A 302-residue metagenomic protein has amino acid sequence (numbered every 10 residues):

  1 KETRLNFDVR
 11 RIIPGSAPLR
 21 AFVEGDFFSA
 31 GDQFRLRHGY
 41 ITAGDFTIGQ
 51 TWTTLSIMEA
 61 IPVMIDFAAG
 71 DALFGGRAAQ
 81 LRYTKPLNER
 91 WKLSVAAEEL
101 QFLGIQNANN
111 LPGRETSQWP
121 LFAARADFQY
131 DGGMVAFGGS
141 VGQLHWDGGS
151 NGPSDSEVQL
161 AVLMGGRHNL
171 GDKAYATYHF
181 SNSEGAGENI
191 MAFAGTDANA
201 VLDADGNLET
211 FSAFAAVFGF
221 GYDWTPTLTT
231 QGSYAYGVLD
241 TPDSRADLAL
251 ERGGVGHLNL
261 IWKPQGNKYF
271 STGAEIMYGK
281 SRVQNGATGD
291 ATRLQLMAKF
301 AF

Functional and structural regions predicted by a protein language model:
K1-L103, Q118-W119, A123-M134, R167-N182: Outer membrane beta-barrel
K1-T3, Q33-R37, G75-A79, Q118-F122 (+4 more regions): Residues that define the transmembrane beta-barrel architecture of outer-membrane proteins
R10-P14, P18-V23, S140, S156-G171 (+3 more regions): Transmembrane beta-barrel strand/turn architecture of Gram-negative outer membrane proteins
P18-S29, L93-E99, V135-Q143, T229-L239 (+1 more regions): Transmembrane beta-strand segments that form the barrel wall of outer-membrane beta-barrel proteins
G31-L36, E59-D66, L100, G104-R114 (+5 more regions): Outer-membrane beta-barrel translocator domains and adjoining extracellular loop/strand segments of Gram-negative
N88, G171, T225, Q265-N267: Residue-level recognition of beta-strand termini and adjacent short loop/turns
F128-V255: Detector for outer-membrane/organellar transmembrane beta-barrel domains, recognizing the amphipathic beta-strand
L260, P264, D290-F302: Outer-membrane beta-barrel "beta-signal"
